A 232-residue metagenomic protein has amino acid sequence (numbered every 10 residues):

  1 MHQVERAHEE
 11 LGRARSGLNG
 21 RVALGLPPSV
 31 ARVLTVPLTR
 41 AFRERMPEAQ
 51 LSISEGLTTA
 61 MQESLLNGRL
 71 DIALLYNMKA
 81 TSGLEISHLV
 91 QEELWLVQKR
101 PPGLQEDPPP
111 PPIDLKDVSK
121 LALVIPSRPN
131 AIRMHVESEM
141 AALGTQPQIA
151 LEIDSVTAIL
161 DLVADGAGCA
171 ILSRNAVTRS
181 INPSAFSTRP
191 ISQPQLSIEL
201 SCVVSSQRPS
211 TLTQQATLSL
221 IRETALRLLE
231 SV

Functional and structural regions predicted by a protein language model:
M1-R13, E223-L226: Alpha-helical "hinge/linker" immediately C-terminal to small N-terminal DNA-binding modules
E9, S16-S82, I153: Central regulatory/effector-binding core of bacterial HTH transcription factors
R21-G25, A73, V124, A170 (+1 more regions): Short, well-ordered beta-strand segments
L34, R189-S231: A late-sequence structural motif
L38-R45, R133-Q146: Ligand-binding cleft/hinge of the Venus flytrap
L66-L75, L94, T145, V163-C169 (+1 more regions): Alpha-to-beta junction loops
T81-H88, E92, T157-Q207: Beta-alpha-beta core module
L84-L123: Flexible hinge/capping segments at coil-to-helix
